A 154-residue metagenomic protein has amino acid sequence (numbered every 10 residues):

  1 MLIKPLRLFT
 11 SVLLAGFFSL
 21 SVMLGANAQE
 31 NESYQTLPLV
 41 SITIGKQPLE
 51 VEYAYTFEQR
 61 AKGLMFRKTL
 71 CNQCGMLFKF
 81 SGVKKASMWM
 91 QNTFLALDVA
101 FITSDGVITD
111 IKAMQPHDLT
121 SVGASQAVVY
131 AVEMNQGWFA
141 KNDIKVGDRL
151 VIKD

Functional and structural regions predicted by a protein language model:
L2-L13: Bacterial N-terminal signal peptides that target proteins for export
S11-S21: Bacterial N-terminal signal peptides
L20-M23, L70: Residue-level recognition of conserved structural "scaffold" positions that shape functional pockets and channels
L24-A28: Sec/Tat signal peptide C-region and signal peptidase I cleavage site
Q29-D154: Compact, glycine-rich, soluble single-domain proteins
